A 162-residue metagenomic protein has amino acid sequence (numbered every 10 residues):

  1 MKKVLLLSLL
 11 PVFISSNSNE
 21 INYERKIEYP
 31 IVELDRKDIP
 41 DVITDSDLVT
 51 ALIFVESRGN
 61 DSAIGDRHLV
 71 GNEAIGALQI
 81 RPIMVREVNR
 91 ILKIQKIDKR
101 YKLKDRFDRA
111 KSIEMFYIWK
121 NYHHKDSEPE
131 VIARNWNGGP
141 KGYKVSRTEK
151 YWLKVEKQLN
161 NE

Functional and structural regions predicted by a protein language model:
V4-F13: Sec-dependent N-terminal signal peptides
S16-N17: N-terminal Sec signal peptide cleavage junction
I21-E162: Catalytic glycan-binding domains that act on GlcNAc-containing polysaccharides
